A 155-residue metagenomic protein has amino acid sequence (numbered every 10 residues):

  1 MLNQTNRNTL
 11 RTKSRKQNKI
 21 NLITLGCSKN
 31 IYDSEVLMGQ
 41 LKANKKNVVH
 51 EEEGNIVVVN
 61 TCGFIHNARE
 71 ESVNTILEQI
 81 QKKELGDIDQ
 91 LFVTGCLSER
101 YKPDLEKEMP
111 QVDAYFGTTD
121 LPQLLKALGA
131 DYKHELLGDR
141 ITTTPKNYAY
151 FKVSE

Functional and structural regions predicted by a protein language model:
M1-E155: Proteins enriched for Cys/Gly/acidic motifs involved in redox and nucleic-acid/cofactor modification
